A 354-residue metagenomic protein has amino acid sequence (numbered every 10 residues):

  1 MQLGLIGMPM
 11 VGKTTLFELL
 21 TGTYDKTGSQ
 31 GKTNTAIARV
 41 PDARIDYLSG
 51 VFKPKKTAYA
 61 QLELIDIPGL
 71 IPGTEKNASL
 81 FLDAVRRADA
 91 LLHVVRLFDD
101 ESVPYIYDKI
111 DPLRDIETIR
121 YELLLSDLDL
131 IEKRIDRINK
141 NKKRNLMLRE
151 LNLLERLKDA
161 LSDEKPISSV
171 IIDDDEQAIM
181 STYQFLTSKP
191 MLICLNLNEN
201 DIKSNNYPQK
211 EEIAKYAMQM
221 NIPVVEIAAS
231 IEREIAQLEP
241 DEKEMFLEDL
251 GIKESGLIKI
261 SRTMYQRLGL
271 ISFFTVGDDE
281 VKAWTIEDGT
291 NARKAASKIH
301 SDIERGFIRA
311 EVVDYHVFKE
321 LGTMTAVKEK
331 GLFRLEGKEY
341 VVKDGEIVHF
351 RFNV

Functional and structural regions predicted by a protein language model:
M1-E101, L113, I131-K133, I138: Conserved G1/Walker A P-loop phosphate-binding module
Q2-G7, V11-F17, T21, R137-V341 (+2 more regions): C-terminal-of-GTPase-core extension/linker across diverse P-loop GTPases
T35-P41, P68-E75, R86-E150, A160-D173 (+1 more regions): Conserved Switch II/interswitch segment of TRAFAC-class P-loop GTPases
F81, Y121, A178-T182: Short, charged beta->alpha transition segments
F81-D83, D108-D111, Q209-E212: Glycine-rich, phosphate-binding/catalytic loops in enzymes
R87, K343-D344: Short, flexible surface segments
